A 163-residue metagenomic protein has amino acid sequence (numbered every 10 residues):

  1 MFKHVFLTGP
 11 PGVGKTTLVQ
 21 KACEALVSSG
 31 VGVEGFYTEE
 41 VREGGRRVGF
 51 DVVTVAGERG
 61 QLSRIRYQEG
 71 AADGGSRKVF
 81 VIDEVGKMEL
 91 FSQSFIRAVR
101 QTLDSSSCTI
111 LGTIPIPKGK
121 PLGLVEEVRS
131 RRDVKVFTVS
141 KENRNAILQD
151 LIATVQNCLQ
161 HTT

Functional and structural regions predicted by a protein language model:
M1-F2: Phosphate-binding P-loop
L7: Hydrophobic anchor at the beta1->P-loop junction of P-loop NTPases
P11: The conserved Walker
K15: Conserved lysine of the Walker
L18, A22: Hydrophobic positions on the alpha1 helix immediately C-terminal to the Walker A/P-loop
E24-A72: N-terminal phosphate/diphosphate-binding loop that engages ATP/GTP or pyrophosphate donors across diverse enzyme folds
R77-V79, V85-T163: Replace "adjacent to P-loop NTPase cores in ATP/GTP-dependent enzymes" with "adjacent to NTP-binding cores
